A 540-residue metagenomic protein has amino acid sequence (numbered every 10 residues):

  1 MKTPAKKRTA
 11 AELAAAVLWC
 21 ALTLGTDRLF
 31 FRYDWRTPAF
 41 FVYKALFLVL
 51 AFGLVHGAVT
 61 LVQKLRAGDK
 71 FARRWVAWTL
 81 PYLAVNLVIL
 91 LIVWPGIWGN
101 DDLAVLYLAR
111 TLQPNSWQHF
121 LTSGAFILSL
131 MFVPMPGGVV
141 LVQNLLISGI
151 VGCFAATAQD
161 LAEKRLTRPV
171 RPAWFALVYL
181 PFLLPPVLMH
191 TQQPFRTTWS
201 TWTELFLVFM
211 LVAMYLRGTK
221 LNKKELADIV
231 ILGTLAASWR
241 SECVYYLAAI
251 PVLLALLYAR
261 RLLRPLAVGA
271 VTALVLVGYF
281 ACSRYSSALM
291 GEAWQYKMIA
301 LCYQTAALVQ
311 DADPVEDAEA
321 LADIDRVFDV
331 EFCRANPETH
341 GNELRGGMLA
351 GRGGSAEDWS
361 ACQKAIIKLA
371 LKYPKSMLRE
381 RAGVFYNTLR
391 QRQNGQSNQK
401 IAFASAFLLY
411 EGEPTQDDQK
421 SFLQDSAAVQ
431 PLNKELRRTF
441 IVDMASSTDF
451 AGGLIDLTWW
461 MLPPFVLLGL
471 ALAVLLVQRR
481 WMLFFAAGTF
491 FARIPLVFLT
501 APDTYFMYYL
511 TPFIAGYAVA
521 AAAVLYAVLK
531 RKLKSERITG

Functional and structural regions predicted by a protein language model:
A39, G137-L141, V384-A487: Membrane-interface anchor segments at the N-terminal boundary of transmembrane helices in multi-pass membrane enzymes
A45, F120-G124, F132-G152, F175-A176: Loop-to-helix entry region of an early transmembrane alpha helix in multi-pass inner-membrane enzymes
V93-V105, Q113-S129, V133-G138, T511: Extracytoplasmic catalytic/substrate-binding loops of multi-pass membrane glycan-assembly enzymes
R110, S200-G218, G233, I250 (+1 more regions): Specific aromatic-rich, kink-prone transmembrane helix
L141-L166, F206: Transmembrane-helix motifs of polytopic, lipid-linked glycan transferases
M189-S200, W239: Short acidic/glycine- and proline-prone juxtamembrane loop motifs at membrane-interface regions of multi-pass membrane
E225-R240, P251-V252, T272-G278: Membrane-interface alpha helices of multi-pass inner-membrane proteins
A288-N433: Membrane-proximal stem/loop segments at transmembrane-domain junctions that anchor or position
